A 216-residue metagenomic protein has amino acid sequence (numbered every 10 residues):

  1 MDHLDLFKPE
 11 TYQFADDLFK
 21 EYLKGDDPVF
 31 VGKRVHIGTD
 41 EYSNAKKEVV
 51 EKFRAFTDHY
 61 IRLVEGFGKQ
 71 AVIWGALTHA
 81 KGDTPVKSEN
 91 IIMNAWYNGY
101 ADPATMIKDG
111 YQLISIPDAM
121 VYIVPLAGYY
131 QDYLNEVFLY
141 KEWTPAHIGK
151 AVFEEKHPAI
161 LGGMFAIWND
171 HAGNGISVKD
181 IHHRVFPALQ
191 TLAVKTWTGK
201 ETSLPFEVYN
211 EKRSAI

Functional and structural regions predicted by a protein language model:
M1-I92, W96-Q112: Active-site neighborhood of glycoside hydrolase catalytic domains
A76, D83-I91, Y97-I216: Flexible, acidic glycine-rich loops studded with aromatic residues
